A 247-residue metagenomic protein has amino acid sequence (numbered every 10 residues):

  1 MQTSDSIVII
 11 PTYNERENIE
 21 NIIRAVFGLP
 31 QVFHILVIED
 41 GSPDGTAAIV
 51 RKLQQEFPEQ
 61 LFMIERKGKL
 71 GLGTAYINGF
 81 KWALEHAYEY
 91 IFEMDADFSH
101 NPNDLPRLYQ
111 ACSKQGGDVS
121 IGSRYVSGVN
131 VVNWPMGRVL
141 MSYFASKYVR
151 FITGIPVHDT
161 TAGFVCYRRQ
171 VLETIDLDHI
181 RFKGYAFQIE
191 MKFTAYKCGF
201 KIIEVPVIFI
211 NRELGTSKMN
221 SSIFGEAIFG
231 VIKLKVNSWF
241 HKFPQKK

Functional and structural regions predicted by a protein language model:
M1-S6, I152-I155, D178-K247: Hydrophobic helical membrane-anchoring modules
T3-S6, F27-V37, G45, Q60-L61: Short loop->beta transition adjacent to catalytic acidic/histidine clusters or analogous donor-positioning motifs
I10, F33-S42, I64-E65, M94: Short beta-strand/loop segment that forms part of the nucleotide-sugar
E15-G28: Short, well-formed alpha-helical segments that are part of the catalytic scaffolds of diverse glycosyltransferases
E15-N18, S42, N101: Donor nucleotide-sugar binding loop of glycosyltransferases
V26, G79, D97, R168 (+3 more regions): Residue-level signature of catalytic and energy-coupling elements of molecular machines, predominantly ATP/GTP-dependent
E39-A48, F98: A conserved acidic beta->alpha catalytic loop
R66-E85, Y90, P102-Y185, R212-F229: Acceptor/aglycone-binding surface of glycosyltransferases and processive sugar-polymer synthases
